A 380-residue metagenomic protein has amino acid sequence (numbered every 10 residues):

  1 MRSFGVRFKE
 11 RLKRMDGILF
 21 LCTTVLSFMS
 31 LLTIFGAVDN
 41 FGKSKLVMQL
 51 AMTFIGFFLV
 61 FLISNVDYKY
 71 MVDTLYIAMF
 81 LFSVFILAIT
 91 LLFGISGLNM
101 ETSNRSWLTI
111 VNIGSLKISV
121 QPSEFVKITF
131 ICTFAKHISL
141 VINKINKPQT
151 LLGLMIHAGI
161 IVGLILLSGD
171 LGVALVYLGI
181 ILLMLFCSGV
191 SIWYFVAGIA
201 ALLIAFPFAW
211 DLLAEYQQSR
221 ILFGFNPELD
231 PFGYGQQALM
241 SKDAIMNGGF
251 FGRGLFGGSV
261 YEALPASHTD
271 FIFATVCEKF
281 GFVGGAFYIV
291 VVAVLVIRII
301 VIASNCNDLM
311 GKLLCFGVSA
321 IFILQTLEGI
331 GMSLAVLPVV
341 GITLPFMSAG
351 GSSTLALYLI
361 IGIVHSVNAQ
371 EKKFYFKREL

Functional and structural regions predicted by a protein language model:
R2-K13, I18, L32-S168, A320 (+5 more regions): Membrane-helix boundary/helix-loop-helix interface segments in multi-pass membrane proteins
T23-S30, S83-T90, L295, F322-Q325: Helical transmembrane-bundle signal
A37, L152-L185, A214, F280-G284: Helix-loop-helix junctions and helix-breaking kinks within/between transmembrane helices of multi-pass membrane
F58, V66, T133, F208 (+6 more regions): Transmembrane alpha-helix boundary/anchor motif
N99-V111, S115-S119, V196-F287, L309-G311: Hydrophobic, glycine- and aromatic-enriched re-entrant/interface helices and adjoining loop segments
I138, I180-Y194, V260-G284, I342-L357: Interfacial segments of multi-pass membrane proteins
L175-L185, A200-L203, A293, I360-G362: Hydrophobic transmembrane alpha-helices of multi-pass, membrane-embedded glycosylation machinery
V283-T326: Hydrophobic transmembrane alpha-helices and their immediate junctions
